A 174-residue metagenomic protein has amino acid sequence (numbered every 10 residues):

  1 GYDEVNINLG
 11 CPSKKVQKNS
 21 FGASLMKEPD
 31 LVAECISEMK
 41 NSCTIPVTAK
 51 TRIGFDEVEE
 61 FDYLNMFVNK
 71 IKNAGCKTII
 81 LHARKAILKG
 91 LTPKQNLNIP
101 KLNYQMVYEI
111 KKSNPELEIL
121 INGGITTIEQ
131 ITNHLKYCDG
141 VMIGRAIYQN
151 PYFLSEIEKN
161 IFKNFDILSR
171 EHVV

Functional and structural regions predicted by a protein language model:
G1-V174: Flavin-dependent oxidoreductase catalytic cores
